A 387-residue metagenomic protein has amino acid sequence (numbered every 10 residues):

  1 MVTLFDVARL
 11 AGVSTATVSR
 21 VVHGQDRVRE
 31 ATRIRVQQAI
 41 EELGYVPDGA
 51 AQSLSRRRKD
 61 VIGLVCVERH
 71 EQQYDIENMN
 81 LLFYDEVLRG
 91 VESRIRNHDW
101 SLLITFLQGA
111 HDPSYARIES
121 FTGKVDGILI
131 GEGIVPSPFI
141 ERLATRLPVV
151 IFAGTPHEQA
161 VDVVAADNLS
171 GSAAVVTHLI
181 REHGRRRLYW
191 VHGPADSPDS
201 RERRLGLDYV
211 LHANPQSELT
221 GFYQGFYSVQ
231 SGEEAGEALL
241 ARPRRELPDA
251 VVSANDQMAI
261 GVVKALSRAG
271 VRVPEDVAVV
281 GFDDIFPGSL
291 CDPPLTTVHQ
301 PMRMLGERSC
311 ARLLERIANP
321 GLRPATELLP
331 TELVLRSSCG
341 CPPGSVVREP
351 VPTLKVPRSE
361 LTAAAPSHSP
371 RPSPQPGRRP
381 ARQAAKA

Functional and structural regions predicted by a protein language model:
M1-V61, K355-A387: N-terminal helix-turn-helix DNA-binding module of bacterial transcription factors
L10, E42, E86-W100, A144-I151 (+1 more regions): Bacterial carbohydrate/catabolite-sensing allosteric modules
S14, D60, D126, R185-R187 (+1 more regions): Short acidic/polar active-site loop segments enriched in Thr and Asp
Y45, L107-D112, I130-P136, Q257: Short beta->alpha connector loops
V46-A116: Amphipathic helical "hinge" segments at domain boundaries
F121-G127, R244-D249: Short acidic/histidine-rich motifs immediately flanking catalytic phosphotransfer sites in two-component signaling
I130-F139, G154-A160: Acidic, Gly/Pro-rich loop/turn segments at junctions of secondary structure
